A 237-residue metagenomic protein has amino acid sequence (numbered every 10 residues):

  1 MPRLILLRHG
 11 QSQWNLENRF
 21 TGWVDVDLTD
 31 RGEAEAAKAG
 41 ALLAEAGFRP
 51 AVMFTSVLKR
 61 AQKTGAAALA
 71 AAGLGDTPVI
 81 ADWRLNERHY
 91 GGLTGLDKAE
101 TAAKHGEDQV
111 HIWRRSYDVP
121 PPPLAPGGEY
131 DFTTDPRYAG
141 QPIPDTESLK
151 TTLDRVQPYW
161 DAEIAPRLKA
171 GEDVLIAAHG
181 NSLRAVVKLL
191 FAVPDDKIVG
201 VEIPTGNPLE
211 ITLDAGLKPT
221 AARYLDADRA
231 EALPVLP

Functional and structural regions predicted by a protein language model:
M1-I5: Extreme N-terminal starter segment of soluble prokaryotic enzymes
H9, R84, H179: Active-site glycine-centered loops adjacent to acidic/histidine catalytic or metal-binding residues that shape
Q11-A71, P142-P158, G200: Loop-to-helix element that buttresses phosphate recognition and phosphoryl-transfer chemistry
A39-E129, K188-T212, G216-P219, V235-P237: Phosphate-coordination/substrate-recognition cap region in phosphate-metabolizing enzymes
T55-S56, I176-A178: Short beta-strand scaffold positions
P121-S148: Glycine-rich phosphate/pyrophosphate-binding loop and adjacent beta-alpha nucleotide/cofactor-binding cores
R155-A170: Phosphate/ATP-binding catalytic cores across multiple sugar-kinase/actin-like superfamilies, primarily ASKHA
G180-A185: GST superfamily/GST-like fold recognition
